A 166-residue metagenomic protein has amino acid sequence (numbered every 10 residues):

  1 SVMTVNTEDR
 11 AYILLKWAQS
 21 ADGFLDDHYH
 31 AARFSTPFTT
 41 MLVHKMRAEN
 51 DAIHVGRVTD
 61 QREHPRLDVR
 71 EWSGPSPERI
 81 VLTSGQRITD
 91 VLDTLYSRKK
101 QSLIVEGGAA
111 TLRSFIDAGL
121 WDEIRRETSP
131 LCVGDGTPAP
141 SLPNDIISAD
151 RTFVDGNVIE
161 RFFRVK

Functional and structural regions predicted by a protein language model:
V2-K166: Enzymes that bind and transform nitrogen-containing heteroaromatic metabolites
